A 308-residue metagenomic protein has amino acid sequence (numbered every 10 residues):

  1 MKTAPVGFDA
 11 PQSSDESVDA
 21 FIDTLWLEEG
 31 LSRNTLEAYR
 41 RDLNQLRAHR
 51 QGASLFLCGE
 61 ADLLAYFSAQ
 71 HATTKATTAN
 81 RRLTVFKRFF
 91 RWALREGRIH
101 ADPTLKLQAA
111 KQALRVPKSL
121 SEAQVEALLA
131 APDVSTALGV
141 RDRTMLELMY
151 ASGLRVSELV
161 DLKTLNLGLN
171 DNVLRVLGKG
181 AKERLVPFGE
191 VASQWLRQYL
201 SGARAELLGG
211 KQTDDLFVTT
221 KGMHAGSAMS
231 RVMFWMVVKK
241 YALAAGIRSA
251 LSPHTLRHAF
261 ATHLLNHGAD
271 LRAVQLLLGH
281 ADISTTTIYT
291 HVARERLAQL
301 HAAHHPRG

Functional and structural regions predicted by a protein language model:
M1-G308: Conserved catalytic core of the tyrosine transesterase superfamily
